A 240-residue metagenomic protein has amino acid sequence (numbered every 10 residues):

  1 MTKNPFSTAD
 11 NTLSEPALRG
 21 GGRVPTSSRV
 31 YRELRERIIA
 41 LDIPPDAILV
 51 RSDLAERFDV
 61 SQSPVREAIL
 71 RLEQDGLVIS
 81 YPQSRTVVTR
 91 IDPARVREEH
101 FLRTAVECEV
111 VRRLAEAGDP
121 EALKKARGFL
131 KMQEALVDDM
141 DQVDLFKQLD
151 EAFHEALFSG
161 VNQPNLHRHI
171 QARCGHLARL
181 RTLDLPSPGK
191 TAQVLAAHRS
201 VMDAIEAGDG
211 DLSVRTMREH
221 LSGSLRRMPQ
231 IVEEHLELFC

Functional and structural regions predicted by a protein language model:
M1-E116, E121, L225, P229-C240: Short linear motifs at protein or domain termini
M1-T2, R57, P186-C240: C-terminal regulatory/effector modules of DNA-binding transcriptional regulators
P25-S28, S63, R97-T104, P120-R127 (+3 more regions): Alpha-helix N-cap/helix-start motif at coil-to-helix transitions, marked by capping-box chemistry
I39, R66, E73, F158 (+2 more regions): Short, surface-exposed helix/turn micro-motifs that flank interaction/cofactor sites
Q83, V106, G128, Q193-A196: Alpha-helix N-cap/N′ positions at the starts of helices
P120-L183, L195-A204, L212-S222: Conserved amphipathic alpha-helical segments that form helical-bundle/coiled-coil interaction surfaces
